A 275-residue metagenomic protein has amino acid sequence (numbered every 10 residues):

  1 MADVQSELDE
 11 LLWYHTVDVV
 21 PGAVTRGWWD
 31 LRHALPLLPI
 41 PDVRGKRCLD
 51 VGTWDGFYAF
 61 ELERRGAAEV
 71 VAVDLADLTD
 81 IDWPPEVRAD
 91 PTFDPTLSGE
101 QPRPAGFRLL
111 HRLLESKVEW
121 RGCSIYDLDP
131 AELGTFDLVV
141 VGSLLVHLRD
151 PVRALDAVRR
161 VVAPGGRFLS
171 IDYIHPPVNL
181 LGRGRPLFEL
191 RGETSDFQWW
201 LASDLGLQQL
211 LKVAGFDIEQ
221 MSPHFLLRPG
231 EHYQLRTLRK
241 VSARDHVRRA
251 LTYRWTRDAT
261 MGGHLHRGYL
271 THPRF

Functional and structural regions predicted by a protein language model:
V24-K46, E61: Conserved alpha-helix/loop element of class I SAM-dependent methyltransferases that forms part of the SAM/SAH-binding
K46-W54: Conserved class I S-adenosyl-L-methionine
W120, Q220-F275: A C-terminal cap/extension of S-adenosyl-L-methionine-dependent methyltransferases that defines the acceptor-substrate
Y126-V139: A short acidic, Gly/Pro-enriched loop at the edge of an enzyme's catalytic core that lines a small-molecule cofactor
D137-D150: A short SAM/SAH-binding and catalytic strip from SAM-dependent methyltransferases
V152-R167: A short glycine-rich, Lys/Arg-flanked "PGG" loop and its adjoining helix->strand segment in the class I
R167-G192: Conserved class I S-adenosyl-L-methionine
L190-L205: Acceptor-substrate binding/catalytic loop of class I
